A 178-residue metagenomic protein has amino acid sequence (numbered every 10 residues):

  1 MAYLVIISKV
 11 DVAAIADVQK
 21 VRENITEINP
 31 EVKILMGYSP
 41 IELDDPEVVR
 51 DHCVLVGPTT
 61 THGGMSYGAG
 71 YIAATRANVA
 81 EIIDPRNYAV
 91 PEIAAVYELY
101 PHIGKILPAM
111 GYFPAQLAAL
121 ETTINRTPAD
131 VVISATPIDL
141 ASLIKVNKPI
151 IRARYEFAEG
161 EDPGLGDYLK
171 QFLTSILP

Functional and structural regions predicted by a protein language model:
M1-V32, M36: Phosphate/Mg2+-binding loops and adjacent switch elements in nucleotide/diphosphate-handling enzyme cores
V32-K33, Y38, E42-P178: P-loop NTP-binding site
